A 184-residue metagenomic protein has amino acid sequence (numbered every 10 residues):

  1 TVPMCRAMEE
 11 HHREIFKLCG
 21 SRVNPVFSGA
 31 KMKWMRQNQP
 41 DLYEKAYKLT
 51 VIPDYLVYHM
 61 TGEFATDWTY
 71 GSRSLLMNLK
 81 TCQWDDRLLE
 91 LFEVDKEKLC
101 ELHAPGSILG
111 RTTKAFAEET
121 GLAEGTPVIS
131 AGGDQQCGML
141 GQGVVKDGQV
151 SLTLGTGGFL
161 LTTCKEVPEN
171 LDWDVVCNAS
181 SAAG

Functional and structural regions predicted by a protein language model:
T1-G184: Glycine-rich phosphate-binding/catalytic subdomain of phosphoryl-transfer and nucleotide/sugar-phosphate-processing
